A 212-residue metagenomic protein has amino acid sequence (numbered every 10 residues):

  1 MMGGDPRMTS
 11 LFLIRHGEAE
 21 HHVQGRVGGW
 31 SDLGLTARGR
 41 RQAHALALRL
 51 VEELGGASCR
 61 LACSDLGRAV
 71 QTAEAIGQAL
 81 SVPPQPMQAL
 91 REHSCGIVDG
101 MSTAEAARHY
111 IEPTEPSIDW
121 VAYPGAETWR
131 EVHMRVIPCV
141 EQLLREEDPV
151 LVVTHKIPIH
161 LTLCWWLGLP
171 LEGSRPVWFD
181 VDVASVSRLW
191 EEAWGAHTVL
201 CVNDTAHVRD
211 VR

Functional and structural regions predicted by a protein language model:
M1-T9, L46, V82, P86 (+2 more regions): Acidic, low-complexity terminal tails and accessory targeting/binding regions of phosphate-metabolizing enzymes
T9, I14-P83: Active-site-proximal alpha-helix that buttresses catalytic centers in soluble enzyme cores
L11, C59, E146-K156: Generic beta-sheet signal
A19, P158-I159: Short active-site segment of divalent metal-dependent hydrolases/proteases that encodes the spacing between
H44-V51, H133, I137-L144: Generic structural signal for well-ordered alpha-helical scaffold segments
C63-S64, M134, V153-T154: Short beta-strand scaffold positions
I111-E131: Short glycine/proline- and acidic residue-enriched helix-loop micro-motifs that form flexible lids or anion-recognition
